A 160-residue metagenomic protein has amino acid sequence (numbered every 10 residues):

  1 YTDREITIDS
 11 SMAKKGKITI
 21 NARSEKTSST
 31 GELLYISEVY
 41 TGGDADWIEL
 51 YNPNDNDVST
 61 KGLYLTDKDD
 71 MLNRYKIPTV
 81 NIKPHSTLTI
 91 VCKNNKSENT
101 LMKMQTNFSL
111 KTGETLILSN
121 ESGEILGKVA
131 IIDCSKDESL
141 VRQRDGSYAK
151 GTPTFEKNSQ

Functional and structural regions predicted by a protein language model:
Y1-I20, Q105-Q160: Conserved beta-structured recognition patch
T7-D69, F108-T112, K128-K136: A structural motif detector for short, solvent-exposed N-terminal "entry" segments of globular domains
I36, I48, H85, L116-L118 (+1 more regions): Residue-level detector of buried hydrophobic side-chain packing in well-ordered secondary-structure elements
T41-G43, P53-D57, D70-M71, K93-S97 (+2 more regions): Acidic glycine-/aspartate-rich tracts in secreted/extracellular proteins
N52, Y75-I77, M104: Short, solvent-exposed loop/turn positions at domain surfaces that link secondary-structure elements or cap domain
L72-E98: Intrinsically disordered, low-complexity Pro/Gly/Ser/Thr-rich segments with frequent PxxP/GP/PP motifs and embedded
N99-Q105: Short, surface-exposed loop/helix-turn segments at secondary-structure junctions that function as lids/hinges flanking
